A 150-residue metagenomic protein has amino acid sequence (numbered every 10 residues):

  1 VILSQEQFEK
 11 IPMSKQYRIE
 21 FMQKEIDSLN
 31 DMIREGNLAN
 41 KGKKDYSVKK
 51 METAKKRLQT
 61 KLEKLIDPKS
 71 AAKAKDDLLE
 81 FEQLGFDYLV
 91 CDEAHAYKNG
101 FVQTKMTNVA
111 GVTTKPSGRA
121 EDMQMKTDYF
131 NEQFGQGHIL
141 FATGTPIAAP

Functional and structural regions predicted by a protein language model:
V1: Conserved nucleic-acid-binding Ia/Ib motif block in the N-terminal RecA-like helicase ATPase lobe
S4: Flexible glycine-/small-residue-rich
Q7-P150: Signature of the SF2 helicase/ATPase Hel1-core->accessory helical subdomain module
